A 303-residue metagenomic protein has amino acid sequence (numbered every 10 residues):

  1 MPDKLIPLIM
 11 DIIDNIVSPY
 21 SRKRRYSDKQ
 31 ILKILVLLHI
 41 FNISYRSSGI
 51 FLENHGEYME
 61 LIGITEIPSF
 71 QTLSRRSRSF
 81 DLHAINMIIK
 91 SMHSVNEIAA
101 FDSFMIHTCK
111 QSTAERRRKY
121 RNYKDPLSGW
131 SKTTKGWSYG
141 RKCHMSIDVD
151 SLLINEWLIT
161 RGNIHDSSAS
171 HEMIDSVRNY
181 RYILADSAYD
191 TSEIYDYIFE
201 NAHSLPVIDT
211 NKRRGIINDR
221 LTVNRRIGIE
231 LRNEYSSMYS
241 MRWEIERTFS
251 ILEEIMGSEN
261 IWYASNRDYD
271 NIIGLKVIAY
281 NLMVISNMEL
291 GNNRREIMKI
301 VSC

Functional and structural regions predicted by a protein language model:
M1-I40: Basic, short loop/linker segments at the boundary and entry of helix-turn-helix/winged-helix-like folds
K23-R24, K29, I40, R75-R78 (+1 more regions): Polybasic low-complexity intrinsically disordered regions
R46-I62: DNA-recognition alpha helix
E53, E57, R78, L82 (+1 more regions): Residue-level detection of the helix-turn-helix DNA-binding "recognition helix"
L61-F80: Major-groove recognition helix of helix-turn-helix-like DNA-binding domains
A188, S192-I255, W262: Helix-centered, glycine/charged polyanion-binding patches within enzymatic domains that contact phosphate-containing
L231, Y235-C303: Basic, amphipathic alpha-helical segments enriched in Lys/Arg and hydrophobic/aromatic residues
